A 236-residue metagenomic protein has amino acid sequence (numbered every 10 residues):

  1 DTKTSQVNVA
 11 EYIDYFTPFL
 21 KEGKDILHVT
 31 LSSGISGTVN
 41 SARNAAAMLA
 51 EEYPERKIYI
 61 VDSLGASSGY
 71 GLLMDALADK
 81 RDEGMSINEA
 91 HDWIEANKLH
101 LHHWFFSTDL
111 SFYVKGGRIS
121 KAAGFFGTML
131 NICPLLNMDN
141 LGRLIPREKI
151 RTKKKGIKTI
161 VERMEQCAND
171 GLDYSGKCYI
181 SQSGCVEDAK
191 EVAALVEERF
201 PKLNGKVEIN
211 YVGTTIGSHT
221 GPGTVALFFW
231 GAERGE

Functional and structural regions predicted by a protein language model:
D1-A42, A47-E51: Class I S-adenosyl-L-methionine
K24-I26, R56-V61: Short, flexible active-site-proximal loops enriched in glycine and acidic residues
G34-T38, A42-A47, Y53, Y59 (+2 more regions): Mixed-charge interfacial surface used for oligomerization/domain docking and macromolecular partner engagement
